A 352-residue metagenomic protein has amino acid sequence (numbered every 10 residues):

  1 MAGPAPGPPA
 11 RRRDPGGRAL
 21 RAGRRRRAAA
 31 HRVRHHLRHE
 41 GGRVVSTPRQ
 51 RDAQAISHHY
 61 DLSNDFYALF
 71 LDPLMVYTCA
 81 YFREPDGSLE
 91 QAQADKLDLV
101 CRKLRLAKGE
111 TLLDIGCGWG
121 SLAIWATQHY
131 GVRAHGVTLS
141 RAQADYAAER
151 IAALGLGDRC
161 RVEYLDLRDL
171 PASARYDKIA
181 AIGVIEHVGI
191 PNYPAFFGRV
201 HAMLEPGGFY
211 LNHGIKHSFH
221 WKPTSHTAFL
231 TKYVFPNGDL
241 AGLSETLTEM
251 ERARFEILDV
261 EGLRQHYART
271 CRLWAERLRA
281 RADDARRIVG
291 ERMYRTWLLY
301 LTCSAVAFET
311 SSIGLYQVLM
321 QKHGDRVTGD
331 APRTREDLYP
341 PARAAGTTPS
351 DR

Functional and structural regions predicted by a protein language model:
M1-K103: Conserved Class I S-adenosyl-L-methionine-dependent methyltransferase catalytic core
K108-G116: Conserved class I S-adenosyl-L-methionine
W119-Y130: Conserved SAM-binding loop of SAM-dependent methyltransferases across substrates and taxa, primarily the Class I
L154-L167: Conserved SAM-binding strand-loop segment of SAM-dependent methyltransferases
R168-I179: A short acidic, Gly/Pro-enriched loop at the edge of an enzyme's catalytic core that lines a small-molecule cofactor
P194-P206: A short glycine-rich, Lys/Arg-flanked "PGG" loop and its adjoining helix->strand segment in the class I
G207-I215: Conserved beta-strand signature within the Rossmann-like core of class I S-adenosyl-L-methionine
I215-T328, Y339-P340: Substrate-binding/catalytic lobe of Class I Rossmann-like enzymes that use SAM or dcSAM, i.e., the mid-to-C-terminal
